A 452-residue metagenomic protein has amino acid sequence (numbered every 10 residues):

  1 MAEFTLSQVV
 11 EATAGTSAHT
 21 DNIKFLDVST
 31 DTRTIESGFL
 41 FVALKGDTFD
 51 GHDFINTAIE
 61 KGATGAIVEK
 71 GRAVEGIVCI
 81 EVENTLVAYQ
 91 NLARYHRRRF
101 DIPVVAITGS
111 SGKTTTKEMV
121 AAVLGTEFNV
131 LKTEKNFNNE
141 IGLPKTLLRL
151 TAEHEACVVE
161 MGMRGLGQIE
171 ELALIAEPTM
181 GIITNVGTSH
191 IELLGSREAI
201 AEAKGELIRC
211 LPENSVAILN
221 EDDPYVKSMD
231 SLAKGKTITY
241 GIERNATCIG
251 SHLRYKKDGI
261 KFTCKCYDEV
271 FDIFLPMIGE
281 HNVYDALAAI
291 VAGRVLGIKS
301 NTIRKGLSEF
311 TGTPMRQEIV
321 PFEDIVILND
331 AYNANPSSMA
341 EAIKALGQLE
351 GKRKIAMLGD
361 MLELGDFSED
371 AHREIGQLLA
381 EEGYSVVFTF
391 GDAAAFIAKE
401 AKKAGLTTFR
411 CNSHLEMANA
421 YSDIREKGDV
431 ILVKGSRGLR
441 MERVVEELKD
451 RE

Functional and structural regions predicted by a protein language model:
M1-N91, L349, Q377-L378, E382-D392: N-terminal leader/targeting and accessory segments in enzymes
Q8-V10, V87-E221, K227-A233, G293 (+2 more regions): Phosphate-binding loop of NTP-binding sites
A12, E69-G76, I182-V326, G351-K352 (+3 more regions): Acidic, Mg2+-coordinating active-site environments of NTP-dependent enzymes
T32-A43, V130, L148-A156, I343-G365: Mobile, glycine- and charge-enriched loop segments and immediately flanking short secondary-structure elements within
T48, T313, A331, N335-L406: Active-site beta-alpha connecting loops in nucleotide-dependent enzymes
E69, I102-T108, L131, I182-T188 (+6 more regions): Short beta-strands and strand-loop turn motifs
I80-N84, T408-M417: Short acidic-hydrophobic, aromatic-tinged amphipathic segments that line or gate anion-handling sites
I107, P314-R316, G438, R443-E446: ATP-dependent carboxylate/acyl-activation modules
